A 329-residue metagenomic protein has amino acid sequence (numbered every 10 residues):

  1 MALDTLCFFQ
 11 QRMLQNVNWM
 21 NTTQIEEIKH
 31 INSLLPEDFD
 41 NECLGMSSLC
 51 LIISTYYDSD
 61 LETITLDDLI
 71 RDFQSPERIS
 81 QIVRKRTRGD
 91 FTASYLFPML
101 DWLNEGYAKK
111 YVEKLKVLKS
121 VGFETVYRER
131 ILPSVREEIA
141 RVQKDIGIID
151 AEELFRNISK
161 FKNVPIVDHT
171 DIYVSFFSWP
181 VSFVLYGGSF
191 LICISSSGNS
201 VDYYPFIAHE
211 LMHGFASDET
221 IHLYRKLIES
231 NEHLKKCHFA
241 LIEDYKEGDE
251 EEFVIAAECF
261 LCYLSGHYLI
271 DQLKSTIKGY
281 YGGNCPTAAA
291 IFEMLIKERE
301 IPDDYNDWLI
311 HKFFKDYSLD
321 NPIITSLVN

Functional and structural regions predicted by a protein language model:
M1-T125: N-terminal low-structure segments adjacent to metalloprotease catalytic domains across cellular compartments
C43, D145-E152, G198, D202 (+3 more regions): Soluble non-cytosolic domains of exported or imported proteins
Y127-Y186: Auxiliary, metal-adjacent structural segments of Zn-dependent hydrolase domains
L154-F161, D249-Y263: An active-site-proximal "capping" alpha-helix that borders the catalytic cofactor pocket
G188-D202: Acidic, His- and aromatic-enriched active-site or binding-groove loops in soluble protein domains that engage sugars
V201-H222: Active-site recognition of the HExxH zinc-binding catalytic motif
D218-K246: Post-HEXXH active-site segment of zinc metalloproteases
E258-C262, G266-N329: Pan-zinc metallopeptidase signature
